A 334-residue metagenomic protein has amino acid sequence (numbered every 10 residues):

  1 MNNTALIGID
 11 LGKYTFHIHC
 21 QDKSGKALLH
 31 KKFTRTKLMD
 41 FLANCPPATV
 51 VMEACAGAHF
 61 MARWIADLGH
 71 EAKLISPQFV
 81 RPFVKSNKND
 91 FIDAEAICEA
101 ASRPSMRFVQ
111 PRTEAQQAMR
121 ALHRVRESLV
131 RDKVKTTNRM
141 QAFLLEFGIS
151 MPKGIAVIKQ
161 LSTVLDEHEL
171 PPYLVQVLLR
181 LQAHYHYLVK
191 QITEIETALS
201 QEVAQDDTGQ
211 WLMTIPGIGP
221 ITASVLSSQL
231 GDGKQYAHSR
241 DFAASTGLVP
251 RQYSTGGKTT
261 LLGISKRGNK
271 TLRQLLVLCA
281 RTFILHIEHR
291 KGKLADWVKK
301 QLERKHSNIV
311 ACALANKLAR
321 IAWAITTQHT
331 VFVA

Functional and structural regions predicted by a protein language model:
M1-A334: A detector of single, family-specific signature residues that are central to catalytic or substrate-handling motifs
